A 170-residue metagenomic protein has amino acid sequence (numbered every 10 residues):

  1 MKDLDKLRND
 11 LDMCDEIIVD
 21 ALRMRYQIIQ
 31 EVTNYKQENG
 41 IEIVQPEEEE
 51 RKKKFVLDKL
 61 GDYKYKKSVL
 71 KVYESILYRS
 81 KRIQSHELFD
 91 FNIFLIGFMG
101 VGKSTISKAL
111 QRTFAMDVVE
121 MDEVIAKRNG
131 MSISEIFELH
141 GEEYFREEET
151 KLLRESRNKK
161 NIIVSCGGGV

Functional and structural regions predicted by a protein language model:
M1-F91: Domain-level signature for soluble enzymes in the chorismate/prephenate branch of the shikimate pathway
L95: Hydrophobic anchor at the beta1->P-loop junction of P-loop NTPases
F98: P-loop (Walker A) phosphate-binding loop of NTP-binding proteins
V101: ATP-binding Walker
S104: Walker A/P-loop
E120-V170: ATP-dependent small-molecule kinase phosphotransfer cores that center on conserved nucleotide phosphate-binding segments
